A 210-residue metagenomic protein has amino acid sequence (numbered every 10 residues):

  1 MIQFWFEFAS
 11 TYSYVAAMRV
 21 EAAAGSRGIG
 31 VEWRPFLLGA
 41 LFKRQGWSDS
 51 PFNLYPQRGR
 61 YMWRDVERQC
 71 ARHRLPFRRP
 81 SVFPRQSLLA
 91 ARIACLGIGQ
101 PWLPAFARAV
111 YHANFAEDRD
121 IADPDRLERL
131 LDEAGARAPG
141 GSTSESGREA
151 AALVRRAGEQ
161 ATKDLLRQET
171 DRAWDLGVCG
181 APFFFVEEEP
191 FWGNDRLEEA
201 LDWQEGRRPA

Functional and structural regions predicted by a protein language model:
I2, E7-I29, R34, A109-A210: C-terminal cap of thioredoxin/glutaredoxin-like
Y14-E117: Structural alpha/beta surface segment adjacent to cysteine/selenocysteine redox centers across thiol/disulfide enzymes
